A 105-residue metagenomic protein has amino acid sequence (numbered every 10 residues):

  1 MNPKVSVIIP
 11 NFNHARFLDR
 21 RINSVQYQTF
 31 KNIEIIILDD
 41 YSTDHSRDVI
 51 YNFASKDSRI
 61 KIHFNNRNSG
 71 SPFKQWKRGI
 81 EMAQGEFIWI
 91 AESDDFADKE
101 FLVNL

Functional and structural regions predicted by a protein language model:
M1-L105: Nucleotide-sugar donor-binding/catalytic module of glycosyltransferases that assemble extracellular/cell-envelope
